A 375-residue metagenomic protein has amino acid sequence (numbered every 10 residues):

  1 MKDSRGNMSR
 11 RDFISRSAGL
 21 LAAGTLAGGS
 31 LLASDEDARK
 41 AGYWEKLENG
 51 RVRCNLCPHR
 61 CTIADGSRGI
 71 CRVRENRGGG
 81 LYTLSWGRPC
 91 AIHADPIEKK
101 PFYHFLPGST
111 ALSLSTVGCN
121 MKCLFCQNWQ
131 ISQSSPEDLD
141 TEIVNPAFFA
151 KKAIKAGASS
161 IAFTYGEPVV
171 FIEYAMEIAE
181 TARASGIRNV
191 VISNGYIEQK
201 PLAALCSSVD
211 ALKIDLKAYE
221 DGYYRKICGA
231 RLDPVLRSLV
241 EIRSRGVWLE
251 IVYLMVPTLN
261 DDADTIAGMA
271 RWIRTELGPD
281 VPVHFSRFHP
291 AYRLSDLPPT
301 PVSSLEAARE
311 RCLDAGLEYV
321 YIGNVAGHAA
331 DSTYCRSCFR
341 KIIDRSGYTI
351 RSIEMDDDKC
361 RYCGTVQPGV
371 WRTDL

Functional and structural regions predicted by a protein language model:
K2, G29, S34-R53, H59-S115 (+4 more regions): N-terminal [4Fe-4S]-dependent radical SAM core
K2-L21: N-terminal secretory signal peptides and thylakoid transit peptides that target proteins across membranes
C54-C57, C123, C335-C338, C360-C363: Short cysteine-rich clusters marking metal-coordination/redox-active sites
D65, Y348-M355: Short linker/helix segments within small regulatory modules
L81-V169, A175-M176: Extended interfacial segments that mediate partner engagement and assembly in macromolecular machines
I143-S303, R311: Conserved AdoMet/S-adenosylmethionine-binding subsite of the radical SAM
L297-G347: A C-terminal junction/extension of Radical SAM enzymes
T365-L375: Short metal-binding segments enriched for Cys and/or His
